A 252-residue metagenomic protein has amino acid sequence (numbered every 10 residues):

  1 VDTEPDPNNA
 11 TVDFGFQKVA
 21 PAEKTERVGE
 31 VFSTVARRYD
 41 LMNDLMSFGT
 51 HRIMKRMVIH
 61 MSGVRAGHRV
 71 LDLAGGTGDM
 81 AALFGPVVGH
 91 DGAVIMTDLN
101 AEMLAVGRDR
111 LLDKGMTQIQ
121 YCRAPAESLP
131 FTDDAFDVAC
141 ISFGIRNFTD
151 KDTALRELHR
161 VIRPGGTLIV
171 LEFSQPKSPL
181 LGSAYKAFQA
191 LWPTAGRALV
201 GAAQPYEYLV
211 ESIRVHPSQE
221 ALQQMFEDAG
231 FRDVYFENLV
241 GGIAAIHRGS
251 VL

Functional and structural regions predicted by a protein language model:
V1-E30: N-terminal auxiliary segments of SAM/dcSAM-dependent transferases
E26, L171-M225, A229, Y235-E237: C-terminal alpha-helical "lid/dimerization" subdomain adjacent to the S-adenosyl-L-methionine
T34, R38-L41, L45-H68, L83: Conserved alpha-helix/loop element of class I SAM-dependent methyltransferases that forms part of the SAM/SAH-binding
R69-S128: Class I SAM-dependent methyltransferase SAM/SAH-binding core
V88-G89, F148-T149, I162-R163: Helix-to-beta-strand junctions that scaffold the AdoMet/dcAdoMet cofactor pocket in Class I SAM-dependent enzymes
E127-V138: A short acidic, Gly/Pro-enriched loop at the edge of an enzyme's catalytic core that lines a small-molecule cofactor
D137-K151: A short SAM/SAH-binding and catalytic strip from SAM-dependent methyltransferases
D152-T167: A short glycine-rich, Lys/Arg-flanked "PGG" loop and its adjoining helix->strand segment in the class I
